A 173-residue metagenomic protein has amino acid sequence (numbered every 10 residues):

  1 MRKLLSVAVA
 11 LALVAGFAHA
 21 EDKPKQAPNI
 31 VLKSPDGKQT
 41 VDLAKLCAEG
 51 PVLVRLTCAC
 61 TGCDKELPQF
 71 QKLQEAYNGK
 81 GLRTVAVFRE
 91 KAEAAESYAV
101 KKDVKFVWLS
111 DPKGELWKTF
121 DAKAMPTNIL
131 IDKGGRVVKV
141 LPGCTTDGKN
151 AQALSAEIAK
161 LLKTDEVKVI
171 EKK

Functional and structural regions predicted by a protein language model:
M1-L4: Positively charged n-region of N-terminal signal peptides that target proteins for export
S6-G16: Bacterial N-terminal signal peptides
H19-L43: N-terminal "domain-start" segment that seeds a small globular fold
D42-T61: Short active-site neighborhood of thiol/selenol oxidoreductases, capturing the structured segment around
D64-K102, E115-W117: Structural microenvironment flanking redox-active thiols in thiol-disulfide oxidoreductases
V85, A99-G134: Short, internal strand/loop/helix patches that form the active-site neighborhood or redox-interaction surface
L130-K173: Thiol-/selenol-based redox modules, centered on thioredoxin-like and closely related oxidoreductase domains
